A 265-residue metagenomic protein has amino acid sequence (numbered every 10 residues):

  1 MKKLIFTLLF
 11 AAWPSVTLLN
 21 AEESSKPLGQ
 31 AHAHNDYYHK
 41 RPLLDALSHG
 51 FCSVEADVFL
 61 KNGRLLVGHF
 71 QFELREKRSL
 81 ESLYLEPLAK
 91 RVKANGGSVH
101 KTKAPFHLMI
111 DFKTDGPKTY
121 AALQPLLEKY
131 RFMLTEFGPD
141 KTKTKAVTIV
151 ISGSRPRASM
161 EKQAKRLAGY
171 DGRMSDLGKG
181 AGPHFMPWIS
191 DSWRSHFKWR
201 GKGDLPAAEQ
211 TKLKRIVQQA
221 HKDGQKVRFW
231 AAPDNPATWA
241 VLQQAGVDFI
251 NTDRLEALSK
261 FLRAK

Functional and structural regions predicted by a protein language model:
L4-I5, E22: Residue-level detector of intrinsically disordered/flexible regions characterized by low predicted structural confidence
I5-T17: Bacterial N-terminal signal peptides
A21-K265: Phosphate-group recognition and catalysis centered on beta-loop-alpha active-site segments
